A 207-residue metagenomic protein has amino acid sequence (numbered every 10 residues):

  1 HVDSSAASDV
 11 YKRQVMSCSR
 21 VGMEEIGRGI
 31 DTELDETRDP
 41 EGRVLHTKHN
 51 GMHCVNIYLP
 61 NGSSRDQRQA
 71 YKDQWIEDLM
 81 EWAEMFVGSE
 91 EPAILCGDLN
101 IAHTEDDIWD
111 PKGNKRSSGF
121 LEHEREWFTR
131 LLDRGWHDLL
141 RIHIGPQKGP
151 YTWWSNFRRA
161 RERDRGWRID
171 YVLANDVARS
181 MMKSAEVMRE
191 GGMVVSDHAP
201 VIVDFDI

Functional and structural regions predicted by a protein language model:
H1-A7, Y11: Single conserved hydrophobic/aromatic residue that forms the stacking wall/gate of nucleotide- or nucleobase-binding
K12-I26, A160-M181: Conserved beta strand-loop-helix elements of the APE1-like EEP
R13-V15, E41-H46, R168-D170, D197-I202: Short hydrophobic/aromatic beta-strand or adjacent loop that forms the aromatic wall/cage of a ligand/substrate-binding
G22-H46: A well-ordered secondary-structure block
D31-D35, L59-I76, K112-R116: Surface-exposed cleft-lining segments at the edges of enzyme active sites
E41-Y58: Beta-strand-turn-beta hairpins that frame and shape the catalytic cleft of phosphate-ester-processing enzymes
W75-I169: Metal-dependent phosphoesterases centered on the DNase I-like endonuclease/exonuclease/phosphatase
A185-I207: Surface polyanion/phosphate-binding segment centered on an Asp-His-Pro turn
